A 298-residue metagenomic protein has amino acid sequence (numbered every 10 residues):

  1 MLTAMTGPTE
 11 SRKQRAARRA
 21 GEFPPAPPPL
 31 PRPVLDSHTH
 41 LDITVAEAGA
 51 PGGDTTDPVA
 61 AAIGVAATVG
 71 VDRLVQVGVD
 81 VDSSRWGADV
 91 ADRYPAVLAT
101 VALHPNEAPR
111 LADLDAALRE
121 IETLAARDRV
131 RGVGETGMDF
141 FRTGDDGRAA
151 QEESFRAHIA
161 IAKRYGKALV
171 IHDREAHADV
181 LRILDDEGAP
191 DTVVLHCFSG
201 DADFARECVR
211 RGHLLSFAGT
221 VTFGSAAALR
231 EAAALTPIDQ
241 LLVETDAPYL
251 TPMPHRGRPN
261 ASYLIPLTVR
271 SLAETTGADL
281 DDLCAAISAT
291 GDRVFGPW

Functional and structural regions predicted by a protein language model:
M1-W298: Mid-domain alpha/beta scaffold segments of enzyme catalytic cores
